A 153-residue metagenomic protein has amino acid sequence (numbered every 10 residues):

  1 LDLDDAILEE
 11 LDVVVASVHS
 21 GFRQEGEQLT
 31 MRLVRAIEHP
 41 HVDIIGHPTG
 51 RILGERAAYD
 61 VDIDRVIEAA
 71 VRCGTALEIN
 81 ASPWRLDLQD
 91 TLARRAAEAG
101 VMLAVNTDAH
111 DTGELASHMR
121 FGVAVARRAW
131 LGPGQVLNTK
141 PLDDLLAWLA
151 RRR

Functional and structural regions predicted by a protein language model:
L1-R153: Charged catalytic cores and adjacent phosphate/nucleic-acid-binding surfaces used for phosphate/nucleic-acid chemistry
